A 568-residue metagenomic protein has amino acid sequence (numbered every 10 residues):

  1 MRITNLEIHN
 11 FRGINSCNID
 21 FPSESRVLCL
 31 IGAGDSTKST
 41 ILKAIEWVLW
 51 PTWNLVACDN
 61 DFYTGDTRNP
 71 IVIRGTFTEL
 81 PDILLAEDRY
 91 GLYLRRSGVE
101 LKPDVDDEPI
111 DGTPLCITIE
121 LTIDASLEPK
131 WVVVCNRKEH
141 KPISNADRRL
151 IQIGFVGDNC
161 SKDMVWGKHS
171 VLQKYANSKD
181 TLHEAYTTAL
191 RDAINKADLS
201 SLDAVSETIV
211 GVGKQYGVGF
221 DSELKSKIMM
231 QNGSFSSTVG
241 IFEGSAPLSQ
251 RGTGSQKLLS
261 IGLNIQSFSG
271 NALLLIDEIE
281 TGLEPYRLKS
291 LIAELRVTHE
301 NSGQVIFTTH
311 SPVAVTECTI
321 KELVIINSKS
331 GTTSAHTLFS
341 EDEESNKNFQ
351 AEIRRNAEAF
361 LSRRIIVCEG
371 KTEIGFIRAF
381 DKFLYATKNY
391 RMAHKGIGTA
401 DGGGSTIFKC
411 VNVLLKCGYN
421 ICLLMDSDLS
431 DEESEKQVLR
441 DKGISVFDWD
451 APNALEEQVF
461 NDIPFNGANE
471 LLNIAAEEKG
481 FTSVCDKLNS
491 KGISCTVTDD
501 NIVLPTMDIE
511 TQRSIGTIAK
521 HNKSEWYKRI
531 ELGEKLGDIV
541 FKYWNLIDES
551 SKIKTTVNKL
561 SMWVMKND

Functional and structural regions predicted by a protein language model:
M1-W50, S234-E358, N545, S550-N558 (+1 more regions): Switch/communication elements of ASCE P-loop NTPase nucleotide-binding domains
T4, Q152, A272-L273, R364 (+1 more regions): The start of beta-strands in P-loop NTPase/AAA+ ATPase cores
F21-S23, A33-G34, T64-N69, P109-P114 (+5 more regions): Conserved catalytic network of the ASCE P-loop NTPase/AAA+ motor domain
L42-T113: Conserved P-loop NTP-binding catalytic core
R89-S178: A sensor for short, sequence-defined functional sites
K141-V212, Y216, V459-A475: Coupling/switch segment of ABC-type P-loop NTPase heads
V171-L259, L263-L273, P285, E433: Extended helical coiled-coil dimerization/tether regions that scaffold and oligomerize large DNA-maintenance assemblies
R355-I366, T372-D568: Acidic, Mg2+-coordinating catalytic modules of nucleic-acid enzymes
